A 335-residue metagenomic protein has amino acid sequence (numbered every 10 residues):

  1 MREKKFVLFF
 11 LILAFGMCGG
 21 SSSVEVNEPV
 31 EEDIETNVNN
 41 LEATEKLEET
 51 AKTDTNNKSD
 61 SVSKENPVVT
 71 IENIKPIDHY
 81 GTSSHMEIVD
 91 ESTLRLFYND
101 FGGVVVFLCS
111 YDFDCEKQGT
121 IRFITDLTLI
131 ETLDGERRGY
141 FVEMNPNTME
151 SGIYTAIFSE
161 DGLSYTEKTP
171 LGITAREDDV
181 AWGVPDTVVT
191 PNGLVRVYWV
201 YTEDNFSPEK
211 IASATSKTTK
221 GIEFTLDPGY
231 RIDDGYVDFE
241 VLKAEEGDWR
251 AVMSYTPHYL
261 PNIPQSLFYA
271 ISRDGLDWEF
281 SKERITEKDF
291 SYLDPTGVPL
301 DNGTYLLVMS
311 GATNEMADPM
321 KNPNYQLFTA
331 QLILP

Functional and structural regions predicted by a protein language model:
M1-G16: Sec-dependent bacterial lipoprotein signal peptides
F9-L13, L47, Q265-F268: Exposed boundary/loop context
F15-I71: Bacterial Sec-dependent N-terminal signal peptides
S22, N56-V180, V188-V237, L242-F290 (+1 more regions): Beta-rich carbohydrate-recognition and catalytic domains
P295: Extracellular glycan/ECM-engagement signal in secreted proteins
